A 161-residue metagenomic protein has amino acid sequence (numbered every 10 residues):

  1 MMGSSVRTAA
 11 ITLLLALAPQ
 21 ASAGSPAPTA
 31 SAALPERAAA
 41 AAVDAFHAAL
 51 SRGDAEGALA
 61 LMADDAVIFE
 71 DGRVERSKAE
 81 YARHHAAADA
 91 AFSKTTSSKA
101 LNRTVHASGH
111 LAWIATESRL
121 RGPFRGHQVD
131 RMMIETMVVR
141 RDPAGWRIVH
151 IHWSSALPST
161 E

Functional and structural regions predicted by a protein language model:
M1-A10: Bacterial N-terminal signal peptides that target proteins for export
L14, P19-D64, R147, T160-E161: Short, low-complexity N-terminal intrinsically disordered segments enriched in polar/charged residues
F46, G57-L59, A66, Y81 (+2 more regions): Hydrophobic pocket/interface hotspot
M62, G72-V74, T116-L120, M137 (+1 more regions): A mature extracytoplasmic/lumenal domain signature
V67, A82-V129: Surface-exposed, charged secondary-structure patches
R121-P123, L157-T160: Sequence/structural signature of outer-membrane beta-barrel proteins
M132-S159: Short beta-strand edge/turn micro-motifs at domain boundaries
